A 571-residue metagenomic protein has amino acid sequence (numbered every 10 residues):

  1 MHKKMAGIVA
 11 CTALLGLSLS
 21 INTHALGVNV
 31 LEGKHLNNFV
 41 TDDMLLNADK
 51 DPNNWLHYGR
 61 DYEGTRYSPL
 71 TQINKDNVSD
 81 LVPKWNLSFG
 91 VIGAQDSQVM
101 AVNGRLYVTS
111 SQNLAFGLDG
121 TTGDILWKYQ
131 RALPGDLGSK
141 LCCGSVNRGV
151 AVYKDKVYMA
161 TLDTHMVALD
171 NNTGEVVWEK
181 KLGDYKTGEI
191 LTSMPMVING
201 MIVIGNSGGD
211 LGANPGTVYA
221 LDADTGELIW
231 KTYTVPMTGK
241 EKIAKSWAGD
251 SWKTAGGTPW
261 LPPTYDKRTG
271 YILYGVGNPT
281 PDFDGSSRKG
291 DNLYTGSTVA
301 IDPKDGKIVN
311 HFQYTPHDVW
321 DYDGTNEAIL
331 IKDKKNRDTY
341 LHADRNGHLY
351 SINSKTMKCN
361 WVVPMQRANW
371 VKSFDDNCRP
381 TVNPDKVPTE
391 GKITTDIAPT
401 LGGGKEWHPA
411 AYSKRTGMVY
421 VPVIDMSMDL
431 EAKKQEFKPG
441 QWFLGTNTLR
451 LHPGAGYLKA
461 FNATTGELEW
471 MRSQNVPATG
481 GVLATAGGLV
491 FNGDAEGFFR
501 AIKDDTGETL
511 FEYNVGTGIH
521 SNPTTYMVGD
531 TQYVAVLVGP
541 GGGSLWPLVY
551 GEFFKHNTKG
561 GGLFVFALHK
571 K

Functional and structural regions predicted by a protein language model:
L26-F89, D124-S139, E175-D184, E227-V235 (+10 more regions): Aromatic (tryptophan-biased) beta-strands that constitute blades/sheets of beta-rich domains
W55-G59, I92-L114, S139-M166, I190-L211 (+6 more regions): Repeat-blade elements of multi-bladed beta-propeller folds
Q112, D163, N214-T217, T295 (+4 more regions): A detector of repeated loop/turn-to-beta-strand junctions in beta-rich toroidal repeat architectures
I190-T225, H317-V371, D385-A398, G403-E406 (+1 more regions): Repeat-solenoid scaffold signature
I204-G216, Y274-N292, T394, I424-L451 (+1 more regions): Short, conserved, GDST-rich strand-edge loop motifs in beta-rich repeat architectures
V276, V423-D425, R450-E508: Loop/turn-rich, solvent-exposed surfaces of beta-rich toroidal or solenoidal domains
T524-K571: Blade-level signature of beta-propeller repeat domains, shared across WD40, Kelch, NHL, RCC1 and BNR/Asp-box propellers
